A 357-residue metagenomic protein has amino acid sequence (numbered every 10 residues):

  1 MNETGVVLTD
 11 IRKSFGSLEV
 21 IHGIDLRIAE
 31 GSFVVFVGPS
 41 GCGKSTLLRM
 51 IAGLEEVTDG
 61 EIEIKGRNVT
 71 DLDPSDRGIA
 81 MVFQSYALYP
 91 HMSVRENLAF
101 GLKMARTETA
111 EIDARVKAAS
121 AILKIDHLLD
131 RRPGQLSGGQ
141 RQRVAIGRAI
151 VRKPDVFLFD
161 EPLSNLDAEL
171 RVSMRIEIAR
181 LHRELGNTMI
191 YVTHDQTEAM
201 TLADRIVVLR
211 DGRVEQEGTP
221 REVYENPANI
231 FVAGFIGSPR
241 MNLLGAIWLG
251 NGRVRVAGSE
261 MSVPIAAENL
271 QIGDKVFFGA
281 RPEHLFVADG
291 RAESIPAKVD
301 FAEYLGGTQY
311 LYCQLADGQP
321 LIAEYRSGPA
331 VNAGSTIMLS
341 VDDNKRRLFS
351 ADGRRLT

Functional and structural regions predicted by a protein language model:
V7, R27, E63, M338-S340: ABC ATPase nucleotide-binding domain
F33, P74-F231: ABC ATPase nucleotide-binding domains
V37-P39: The feature captures the beta-strand-to-loop junction immediately N-terminal to the Walker
S45-L48, V144: ABC ATPase nucleotide-binding domain helices that frame the ATP-binding cleft
A52: Helix-to-loop junction immediately C-terminal to a conserved catalytic motif
G60-N68: Conserved ABC transporter NBD signature motif
R253-F301, P329-T357: Glycine/charge-rich catalytic "coupling/switch" loops of P-loop NTPases
